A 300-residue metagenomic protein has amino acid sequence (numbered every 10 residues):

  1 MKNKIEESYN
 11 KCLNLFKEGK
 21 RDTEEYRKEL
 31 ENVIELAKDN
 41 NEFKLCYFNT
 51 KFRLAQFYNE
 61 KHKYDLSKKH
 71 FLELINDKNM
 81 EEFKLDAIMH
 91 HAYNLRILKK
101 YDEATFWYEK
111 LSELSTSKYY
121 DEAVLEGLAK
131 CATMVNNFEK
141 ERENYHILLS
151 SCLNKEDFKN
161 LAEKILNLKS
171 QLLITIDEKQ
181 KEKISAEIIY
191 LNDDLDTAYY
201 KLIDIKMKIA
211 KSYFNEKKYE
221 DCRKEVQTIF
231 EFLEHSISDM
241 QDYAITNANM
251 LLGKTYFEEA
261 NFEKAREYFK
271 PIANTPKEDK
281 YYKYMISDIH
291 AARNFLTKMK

Functional and structural regions predicted by a protein language model:
E6, E42, N49, E82-D86 (+5 more regions): Start-of-helix register in tetratricopeptide repeats
E6, N10, C46, R53 (+9 more regions): "A position-specific structural signal for the A-helix of alpha-solenoid helical repeats
G19-R21, H62, K99, N136 (+2 more regions): Residue-level detector of the short coil/turn that links helix A to helix B within each tetratricopeptide repeat
Y26, S67, A104, E141 (+3 more regions): Single-residue signature of alpha-solenoid repeat helices
I34-L45, I75-E82, S112-Y119, S151-L161 (+3 more regions): Flexible helix-coil transition and linker loops at the boundaries of alpha-helical arrays
